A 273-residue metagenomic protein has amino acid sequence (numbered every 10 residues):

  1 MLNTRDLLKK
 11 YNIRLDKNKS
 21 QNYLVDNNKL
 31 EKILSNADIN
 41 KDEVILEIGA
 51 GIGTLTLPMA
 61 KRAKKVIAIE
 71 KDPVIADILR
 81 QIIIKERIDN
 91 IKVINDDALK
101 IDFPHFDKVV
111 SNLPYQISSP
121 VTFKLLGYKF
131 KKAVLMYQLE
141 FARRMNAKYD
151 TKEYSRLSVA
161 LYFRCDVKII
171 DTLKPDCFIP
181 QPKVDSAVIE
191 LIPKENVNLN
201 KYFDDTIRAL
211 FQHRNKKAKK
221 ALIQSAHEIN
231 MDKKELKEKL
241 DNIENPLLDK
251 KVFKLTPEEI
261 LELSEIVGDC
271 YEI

Functional and structural regions predicted by a protein language model:
M1-D205, A209, E262-L263, D269 (+1 more regions): Catalytic cores of RNA-modifying enzymes
A187, L191-L240, E244-E259, L263-S264: An accessory alpha-helical subdomain
